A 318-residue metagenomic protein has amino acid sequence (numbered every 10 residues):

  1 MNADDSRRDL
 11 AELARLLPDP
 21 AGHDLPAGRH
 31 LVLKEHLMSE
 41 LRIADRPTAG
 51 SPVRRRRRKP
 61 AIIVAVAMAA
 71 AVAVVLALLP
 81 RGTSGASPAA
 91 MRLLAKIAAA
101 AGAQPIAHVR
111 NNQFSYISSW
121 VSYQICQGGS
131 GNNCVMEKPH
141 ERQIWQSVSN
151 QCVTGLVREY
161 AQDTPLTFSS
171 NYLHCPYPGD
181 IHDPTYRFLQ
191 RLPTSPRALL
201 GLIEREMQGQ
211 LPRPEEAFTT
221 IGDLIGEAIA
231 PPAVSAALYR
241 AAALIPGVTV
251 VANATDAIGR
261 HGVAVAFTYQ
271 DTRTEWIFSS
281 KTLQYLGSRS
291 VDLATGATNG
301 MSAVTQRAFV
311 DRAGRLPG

Functional and structural regions predicted by a protein language model:
M1-D19, S39-G102: Membrane-interface helical sensory segment of bacterial ECF anti-sigma factor regulators
P20-D24, I225: Short amphipathic alpha-helical interaction patches enriched in hydrophobic/aromatic residues with interspersed Lys/Arg
A21, R29, L192: Solvent-exposed, flexible loop/coil residues
P26-A27, L31, V53-R56, V304: Short alpha-helical segments used as structural interaction elements across diverse proteins
P26-I43: Glycine/alanine-rich phosphate-binding loops at beta-alpha junctions
A61, A67-G318: Intrinsically disordered, low-complexity prosegments and terminal tails associated with secretory/extracytoplasmic
